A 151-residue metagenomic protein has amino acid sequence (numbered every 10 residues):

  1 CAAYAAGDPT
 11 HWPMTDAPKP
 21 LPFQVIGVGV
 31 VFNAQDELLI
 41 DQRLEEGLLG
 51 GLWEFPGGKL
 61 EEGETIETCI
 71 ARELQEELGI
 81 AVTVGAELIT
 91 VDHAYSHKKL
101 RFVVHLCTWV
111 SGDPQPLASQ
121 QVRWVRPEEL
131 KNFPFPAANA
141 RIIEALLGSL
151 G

Functional and structural regions predicted by a protein language model:
C1-D8: Amphipathic alpha-helical
D8-L38: Conserved N-terminal beta-strand and adjoining loop/helix that marks the start of the Nudix/MutT-like hydrolase domain
V25-G27, A71, Q75-D113: Active-site segment of metal-dependent pyrophosphate-handling enzymes, primarily the Nudix hydrolase catalytic core
V30, I40, F102-L106, W124: Conserved hydrophobic/aromatic beta-strand scaffold that supports enzyme active sites
N33, E37-A81: Conserved Nudix-box catalytic region and its N-terminal flanking loop in Nudix hydrolases and closely related
E54, K99, R123-W124: Short aromatic/basic micro-patch
L106-L146: NUDIX/MutT-family hydrolases
L147-G151: Generic C-terminal helix-cap and adjacent flexible tail
